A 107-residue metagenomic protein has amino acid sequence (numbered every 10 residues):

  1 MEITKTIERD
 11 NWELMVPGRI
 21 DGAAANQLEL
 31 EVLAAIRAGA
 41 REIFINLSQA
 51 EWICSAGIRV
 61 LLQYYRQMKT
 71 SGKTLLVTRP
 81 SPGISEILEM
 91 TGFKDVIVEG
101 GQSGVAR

Functional and structural regions predicted by a protein language model:
M1-W52, Q63-R107: STAS-like cytosolic regulatory interaction modules
